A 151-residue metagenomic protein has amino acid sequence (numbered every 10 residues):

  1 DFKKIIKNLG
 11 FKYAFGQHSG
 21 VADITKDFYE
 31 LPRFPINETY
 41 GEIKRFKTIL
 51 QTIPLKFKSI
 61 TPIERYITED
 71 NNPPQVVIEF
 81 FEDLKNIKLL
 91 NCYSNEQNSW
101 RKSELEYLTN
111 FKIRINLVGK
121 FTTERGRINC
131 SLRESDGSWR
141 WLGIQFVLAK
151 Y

Functional and structural regions predicted by a protein language model:
D1-E38: Catalytic domains of cell-wall/extracellular-matrix polysaccharide-remodeling enzymes, centered on de-N-acetylation
I24, F34-Y151: Terminal accessory/targeting
